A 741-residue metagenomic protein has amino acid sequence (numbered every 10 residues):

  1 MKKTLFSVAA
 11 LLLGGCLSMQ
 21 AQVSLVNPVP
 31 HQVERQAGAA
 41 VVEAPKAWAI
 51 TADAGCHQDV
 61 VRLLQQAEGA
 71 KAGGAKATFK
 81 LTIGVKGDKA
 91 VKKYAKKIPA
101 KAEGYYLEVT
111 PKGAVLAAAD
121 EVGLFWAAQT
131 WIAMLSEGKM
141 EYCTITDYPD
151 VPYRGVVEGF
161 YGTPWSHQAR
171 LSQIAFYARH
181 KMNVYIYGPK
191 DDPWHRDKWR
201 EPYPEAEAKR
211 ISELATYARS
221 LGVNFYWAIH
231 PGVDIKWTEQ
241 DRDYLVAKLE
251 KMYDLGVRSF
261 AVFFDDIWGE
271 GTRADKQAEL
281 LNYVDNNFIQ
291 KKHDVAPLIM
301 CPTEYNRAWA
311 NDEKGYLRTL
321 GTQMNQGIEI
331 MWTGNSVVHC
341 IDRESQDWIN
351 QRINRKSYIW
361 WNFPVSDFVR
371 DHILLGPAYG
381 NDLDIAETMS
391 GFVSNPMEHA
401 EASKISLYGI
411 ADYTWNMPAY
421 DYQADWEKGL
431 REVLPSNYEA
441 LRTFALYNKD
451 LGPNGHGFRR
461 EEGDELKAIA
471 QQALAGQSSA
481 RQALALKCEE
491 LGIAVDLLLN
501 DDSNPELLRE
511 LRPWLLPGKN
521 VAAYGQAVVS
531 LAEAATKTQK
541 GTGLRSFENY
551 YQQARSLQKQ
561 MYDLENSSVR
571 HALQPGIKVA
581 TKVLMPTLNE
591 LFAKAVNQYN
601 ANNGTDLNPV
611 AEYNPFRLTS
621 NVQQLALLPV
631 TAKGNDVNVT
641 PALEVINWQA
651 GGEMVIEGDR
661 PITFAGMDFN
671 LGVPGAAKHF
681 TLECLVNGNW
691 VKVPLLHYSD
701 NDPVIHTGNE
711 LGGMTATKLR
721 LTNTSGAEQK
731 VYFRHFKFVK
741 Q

Functional and structural regions predicted by a protein language model:
M1-L25: Bacterial Sec-dependent N-terminal signal peptides
M19-P111, A119, E137-I145: Acidic, contiguous N-terminal accessory segments
V29, Y422-N614: C-terminal functional modules
K93-Y244, K248, D254-R258, Q290: Feature activates predominantly on carbohydrate-active enzymes
D120, L255-R258, I267-E427: Catalytic-core regions of glycoside hydrolase
V262, G688-L695: Surface-exposed loop/edge segments in extracytoplasmic proteins
T587-L588, K594-F680, C684, G688 (+2 more regions): Disordered, acidic Ser/Thr/Pro-rich linker "stalks" and the adjacent N-terminal cap of the next globular domain
L696-K730: Beta-sandwich interaction modules
